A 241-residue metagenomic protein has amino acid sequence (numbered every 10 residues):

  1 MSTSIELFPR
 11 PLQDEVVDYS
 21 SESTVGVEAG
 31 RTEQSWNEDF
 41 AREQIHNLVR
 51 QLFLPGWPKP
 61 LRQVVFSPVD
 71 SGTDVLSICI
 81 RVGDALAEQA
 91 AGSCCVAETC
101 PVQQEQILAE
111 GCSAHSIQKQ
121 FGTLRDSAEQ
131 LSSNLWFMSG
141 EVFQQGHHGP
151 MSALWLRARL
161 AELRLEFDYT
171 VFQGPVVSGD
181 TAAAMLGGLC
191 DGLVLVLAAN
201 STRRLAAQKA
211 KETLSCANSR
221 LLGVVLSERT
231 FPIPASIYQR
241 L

Functional and structural regions predicted by a protein language model:
M1-F53, Q208-L241: C-terminal lobe/tail of nucleotide-utilizing enzymes
S21-H46, R50, W57-R62, S67-T73 (+3 more regions): P-loop/Walker-type NTP enzyme "switch/lid" segment
Q51-P55, D84-A85, E162, T213: A generic secondary-structure signal
L76-A97: A conserved segment at the C-terminal end of the G1
C79, I107-S116, K209-E212, S236-L241: Short, aromatic/basic amphipathic alpha-helical patches
Q89, S132, C216-S219: Short, well-ordered coil/turn elements that cap or connect secondary structure elements
G149-L241: Conserved catalytic-core segment of NTP-binding enzymes
